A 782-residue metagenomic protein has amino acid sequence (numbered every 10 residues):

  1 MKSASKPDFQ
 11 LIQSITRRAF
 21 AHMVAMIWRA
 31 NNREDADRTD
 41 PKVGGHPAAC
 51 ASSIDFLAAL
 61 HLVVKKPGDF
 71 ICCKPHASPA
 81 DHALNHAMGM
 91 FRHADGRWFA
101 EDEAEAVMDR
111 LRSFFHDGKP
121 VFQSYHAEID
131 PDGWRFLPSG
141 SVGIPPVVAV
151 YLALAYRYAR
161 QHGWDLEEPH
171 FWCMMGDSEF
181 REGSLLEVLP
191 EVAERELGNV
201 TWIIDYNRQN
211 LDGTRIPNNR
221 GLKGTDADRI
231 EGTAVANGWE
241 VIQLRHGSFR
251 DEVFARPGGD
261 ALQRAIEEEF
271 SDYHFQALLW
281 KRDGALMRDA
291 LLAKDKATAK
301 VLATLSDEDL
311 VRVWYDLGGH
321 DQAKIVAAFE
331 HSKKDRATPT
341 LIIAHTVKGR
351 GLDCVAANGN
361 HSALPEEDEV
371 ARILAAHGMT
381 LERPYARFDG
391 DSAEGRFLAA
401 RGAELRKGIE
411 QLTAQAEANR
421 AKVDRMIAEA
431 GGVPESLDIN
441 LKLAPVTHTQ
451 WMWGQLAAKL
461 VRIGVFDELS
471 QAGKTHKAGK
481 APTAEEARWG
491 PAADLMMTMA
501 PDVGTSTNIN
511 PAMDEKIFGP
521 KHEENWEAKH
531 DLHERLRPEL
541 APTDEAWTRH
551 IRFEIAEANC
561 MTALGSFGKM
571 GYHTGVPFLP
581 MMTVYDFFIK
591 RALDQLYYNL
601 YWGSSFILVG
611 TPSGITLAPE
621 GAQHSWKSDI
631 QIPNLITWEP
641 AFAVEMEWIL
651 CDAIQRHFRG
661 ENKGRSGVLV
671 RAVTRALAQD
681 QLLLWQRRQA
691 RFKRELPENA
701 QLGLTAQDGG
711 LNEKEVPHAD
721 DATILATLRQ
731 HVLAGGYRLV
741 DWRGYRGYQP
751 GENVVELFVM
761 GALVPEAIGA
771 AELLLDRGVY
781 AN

Functional and structural regions predicted by a protein language model:
M1-A59, M174-M175, E179, G183 (+6 more regions): Conserved acidic/glycine
P7, L11, I15-A19, M23-D35 (+6 more regions): Cofactor-binding active-site loop characterized by glycine-rich and histidine/acidic residues
K42-G45, D69-C72, R135-P138, D165-E182 (+4 more regions): A short, small-residue-rich loop immediately preceding and capping a beta-strand
P75-P79, P169-E182, I204-N210, G247-F249 (+8 more regions): Acidic, glycine-rich active-site loops and adjacent beta-strand->loop/helix elements that engage anionic groups
H86-F91, E187-V192, I216-D228, S248-D251 (+7 more regions): Short secondary-structure boundary/capping segments
M90-V121, A193-Y206, D226-W239, H522 (+1 more regions): A glycine-rich helix N-cap at a beta->alpha junction
I144-R157, G163-H170, M174, R181-S184 (+4 more regions): Hydrophobic, small-residue-rich alpha-helical packing segments that form membrane-like cores
A428-E435, K442, W602-E756, L763: Active-site phosphate/pyrophosphate-binding segments
